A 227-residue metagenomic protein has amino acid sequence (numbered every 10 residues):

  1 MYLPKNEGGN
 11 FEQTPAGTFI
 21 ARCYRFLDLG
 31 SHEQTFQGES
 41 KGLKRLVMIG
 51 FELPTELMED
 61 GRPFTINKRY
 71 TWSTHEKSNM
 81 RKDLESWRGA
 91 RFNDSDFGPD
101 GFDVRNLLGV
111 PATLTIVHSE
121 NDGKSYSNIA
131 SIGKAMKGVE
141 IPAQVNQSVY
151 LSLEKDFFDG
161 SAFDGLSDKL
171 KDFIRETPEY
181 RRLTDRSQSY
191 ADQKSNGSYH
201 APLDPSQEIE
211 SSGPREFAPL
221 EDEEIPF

Functional and structural regions predicted by a protein language model:
M1-F227: Short beta-rich binding modules
